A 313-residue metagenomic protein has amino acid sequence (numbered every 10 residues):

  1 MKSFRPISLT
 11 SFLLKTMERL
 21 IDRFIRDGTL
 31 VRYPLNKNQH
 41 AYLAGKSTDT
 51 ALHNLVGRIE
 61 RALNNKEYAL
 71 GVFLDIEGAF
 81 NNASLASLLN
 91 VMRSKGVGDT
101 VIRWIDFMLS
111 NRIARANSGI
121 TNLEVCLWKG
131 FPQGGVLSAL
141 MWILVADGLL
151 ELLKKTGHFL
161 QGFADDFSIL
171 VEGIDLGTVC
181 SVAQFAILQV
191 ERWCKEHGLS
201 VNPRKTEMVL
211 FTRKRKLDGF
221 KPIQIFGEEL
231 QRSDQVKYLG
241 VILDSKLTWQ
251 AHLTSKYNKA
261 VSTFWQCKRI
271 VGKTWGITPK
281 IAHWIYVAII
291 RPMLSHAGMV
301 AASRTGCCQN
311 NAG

Functional and structural regions predicted by a protein language model:
M1-P132, L140, V171: Conserved pre-catalytic core of RNA-dependent polymerases
R5-P6, Q39, L43, A69-A79 (+6 more regions): Catalytic palm active-site di-aspartate
E60-R61, A114-R115, E151-K155, Q266-R269 (+1 more regions): Conserved helix-loop functional segments at active or binding sites
K66-L70, N202-E207, G276-Y286: Short amphipathic alpha-helical interface segments
I76-K95, G130, S168-K195, R213 (+2 more regions): Catalytic palm subdomain of template-directed nucleic-acid polymerases, centered on the conserved carboxylate motif
G119, F185-L188, L199-D234: Short, conserved micro-motifs composed of acidic
D166, N202-K214, W284, C307 (+1 more regions): A glycine-rich phosphate-binding loop feature that marks nucleotide/adenosyl-phosphate handling sites
G227-A301: Basic, alpha-helical interaction scaffolds
